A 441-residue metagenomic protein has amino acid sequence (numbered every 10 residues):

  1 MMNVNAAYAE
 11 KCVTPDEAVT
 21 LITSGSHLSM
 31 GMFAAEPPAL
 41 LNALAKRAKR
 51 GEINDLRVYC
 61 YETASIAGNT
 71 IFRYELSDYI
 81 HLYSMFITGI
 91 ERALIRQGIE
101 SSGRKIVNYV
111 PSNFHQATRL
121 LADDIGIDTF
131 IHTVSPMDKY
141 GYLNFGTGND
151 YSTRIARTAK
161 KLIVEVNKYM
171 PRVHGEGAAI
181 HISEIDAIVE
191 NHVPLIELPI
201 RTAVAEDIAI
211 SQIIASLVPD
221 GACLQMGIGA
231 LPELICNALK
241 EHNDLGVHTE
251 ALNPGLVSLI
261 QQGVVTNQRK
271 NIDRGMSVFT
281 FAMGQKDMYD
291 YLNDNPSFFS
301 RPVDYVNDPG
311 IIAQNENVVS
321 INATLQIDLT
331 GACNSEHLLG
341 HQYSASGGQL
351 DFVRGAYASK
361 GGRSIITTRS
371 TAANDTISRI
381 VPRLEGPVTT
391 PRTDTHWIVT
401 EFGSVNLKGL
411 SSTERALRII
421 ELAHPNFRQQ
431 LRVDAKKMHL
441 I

Functional and structural regions predicted by a protein language model:
M1-I441: Conserved alpha/beta enzyme-core scaffold
